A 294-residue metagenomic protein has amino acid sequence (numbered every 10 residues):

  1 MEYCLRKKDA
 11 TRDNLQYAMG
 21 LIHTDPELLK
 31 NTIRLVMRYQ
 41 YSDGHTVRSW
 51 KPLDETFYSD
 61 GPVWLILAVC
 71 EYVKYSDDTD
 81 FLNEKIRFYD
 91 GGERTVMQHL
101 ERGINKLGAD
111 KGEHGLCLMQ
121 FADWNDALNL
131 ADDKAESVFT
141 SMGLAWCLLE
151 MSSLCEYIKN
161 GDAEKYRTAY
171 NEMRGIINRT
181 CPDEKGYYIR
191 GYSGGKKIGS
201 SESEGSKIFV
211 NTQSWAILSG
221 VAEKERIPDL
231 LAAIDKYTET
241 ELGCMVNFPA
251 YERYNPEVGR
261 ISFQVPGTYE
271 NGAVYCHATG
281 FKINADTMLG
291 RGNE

Functional and structural regions predicted by a protein language model:
M1-K7, N31, L35, K106 (+2 more regions): Low-complexity, Ser/Thr/Pro/Gly-enriched N-terminal "stalk/linker" regions
E2, N14-L15, L148, Q213 (+1 more regions): Residue-level signal for cytosolic alpha-helical hairpin/rod architecture
E2-L5, H45-W64, Y89, T95 (+3 more regions): Carbohydrate-binding/catalytic loop surfaces
T11, F209-V210, E241-C244, V274-T279: Generic helix N-cap/helix-start motif at coil->alpha-helix transitions
R12-H23: Non-membrane alpha-helical segments in proteins
A18, C70, S152, S214-I217 (+1 more regions): Conserved small-residue packing positions in alpha-helical repeats and bundles
L21-C117, S137-S141, A145, I227 (+1 more regions): Aromatic-rich carbohydrate-recognition surfaces in CAZymes
V47, G143-V258: Catalytic cores of carbohydrate-active enzymes
